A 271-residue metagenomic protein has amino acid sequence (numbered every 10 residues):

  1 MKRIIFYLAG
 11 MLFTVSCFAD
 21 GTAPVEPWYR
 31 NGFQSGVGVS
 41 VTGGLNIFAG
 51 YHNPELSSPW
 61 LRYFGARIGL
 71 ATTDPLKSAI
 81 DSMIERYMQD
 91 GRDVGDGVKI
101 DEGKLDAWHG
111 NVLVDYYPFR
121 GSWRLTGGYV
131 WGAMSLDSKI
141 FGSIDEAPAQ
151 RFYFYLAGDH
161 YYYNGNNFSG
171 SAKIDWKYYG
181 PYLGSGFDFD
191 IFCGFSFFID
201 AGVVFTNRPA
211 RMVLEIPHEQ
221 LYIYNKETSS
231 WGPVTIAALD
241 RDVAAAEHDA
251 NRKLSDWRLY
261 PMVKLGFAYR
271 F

Functional and structural regions predicted by a protein language model:
M1-I4: Positively charged n-region of N-terminal signal peptides that target proteins for export
T14-S16: N-terminal signal peptide c-region/cleavage motif recognized by signal peptidases
D20-G32, E55-F64, F119-S122, D190-F197: Short loop/turn motifs that connect adjacent beta-strands in outer-membrane beta-barrel proteins
A23-P27, G36-G38, T72-G110, A133-Y179 (+2 more regions): Extracellular/periplasm-exposed beta-strand and loop segments of Gram-negative cell-envelope proteins, dominated by
N31-V37, I47, R62-I68, V112 (+4 more regions): Transmembrane beta-strands of outer-membrane beta-barrel proteins
V39-G43, N53, L70-L76, P118 (+4 more regions): Transmembrane beta-strands of outer-membrane beta-barrel pores
W108, D115-R120, T126-A133, K139: Secretome/extracellular-domain signature
S169, W176-C193: A contiguous pocket-lining binding segment that forms or flanks enzyme active sites
